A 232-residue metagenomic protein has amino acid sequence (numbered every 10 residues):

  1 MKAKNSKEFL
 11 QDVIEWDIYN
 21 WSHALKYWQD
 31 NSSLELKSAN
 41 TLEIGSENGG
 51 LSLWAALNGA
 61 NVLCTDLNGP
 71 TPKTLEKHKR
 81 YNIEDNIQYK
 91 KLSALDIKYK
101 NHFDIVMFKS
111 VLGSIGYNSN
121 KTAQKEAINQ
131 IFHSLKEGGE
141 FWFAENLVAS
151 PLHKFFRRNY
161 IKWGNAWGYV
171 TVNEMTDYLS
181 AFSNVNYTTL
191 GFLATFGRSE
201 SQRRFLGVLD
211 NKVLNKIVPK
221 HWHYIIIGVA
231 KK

Functional and structural regions predicted by a protein language model:
I18-S38: Conserved alpha-helix/loop element of class I SAM-dependent methyltransferases that forms part of the SAM/SAH-binding
E47: Conserved glycine-rich SAM-binding loop
G50, W54-L95: Class I SAM-dependent methyltransferase SAM/SAH-binding core
L95-V106: A short acidic, Gly/Pro-enriched loop at the edge of an enzyme's catalytic core that lines a small-molecule cofactor
I115-Q130: A short, conserved alpha-helix within the catalytic core of class I
G138-E145: Conserved beta-strand signature within the Rossmann-like core of class I S-adenosyl-L-methionine
R158-N173: Acceptor-substrate binding/catalytic loop of class I
T188-K232: A C-terminal cap/extension of S-adenosyl-L-methionine-dependent methyltransferases that defines the acceptor-substrate
